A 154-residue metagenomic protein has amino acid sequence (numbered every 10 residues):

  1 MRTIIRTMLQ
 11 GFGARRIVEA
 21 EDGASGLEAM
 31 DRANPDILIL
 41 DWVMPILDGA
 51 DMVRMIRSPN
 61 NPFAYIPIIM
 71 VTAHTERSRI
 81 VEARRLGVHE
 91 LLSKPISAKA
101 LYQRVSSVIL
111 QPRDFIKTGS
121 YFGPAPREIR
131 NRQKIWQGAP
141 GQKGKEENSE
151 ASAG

Functional and structural regions predicted by a protein language model:
M1-V18: Two-component/phosphorelay signaling modules centered on CheY-like receiver
E19-I37, S58: Acidic, metal-coordinating helix/loop segments flanking the phosphotransfer/catalytic sites of two-component signaling
M44: Receiver (REC) domain active-site loop signature in two-component systems and cognate sites in sensor histidine kinases
S78, I96-I109, R113, K117-T118: C-terminal output helix
H89: Short, glycine/charged-rich "phosphate-handling" switch motifs in NTP-dependent and phosphotransfer domains
L110-G154: CheY-like receiver
